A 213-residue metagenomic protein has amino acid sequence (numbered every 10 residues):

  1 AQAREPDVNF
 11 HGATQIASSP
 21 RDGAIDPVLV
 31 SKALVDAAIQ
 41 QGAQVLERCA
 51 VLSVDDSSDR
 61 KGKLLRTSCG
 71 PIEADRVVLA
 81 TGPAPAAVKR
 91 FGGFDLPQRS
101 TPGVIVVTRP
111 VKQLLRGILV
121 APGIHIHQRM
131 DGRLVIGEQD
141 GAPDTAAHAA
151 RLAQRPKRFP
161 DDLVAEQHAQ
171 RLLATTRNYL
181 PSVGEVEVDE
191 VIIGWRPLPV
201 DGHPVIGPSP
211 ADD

Functional and structural regions predicted by a protein language model:
A1-Q41, L46-E47, S53-K61: Flavin (FAD/FMN) cofactor-binding and adjacent substrate-gating region of FAD-dependent oxidoreductase domains
Q2, L96-Q98, E185: A short alpha-helix-loop-beta-strand transition element characteristic of N-terminal alpha/beta dinucleotide-binding
S31, A84-A86, A142: Glycine-rich nucleotide phosphate-binding loop and flanking beta-alpha elements of Rossmann-like dinucleotide-binding
V45-E47, L79, V188: General beta-strand structural signal in soluble alpha/beta enzymes
T67, P71-R116: Central helical "cap/lid" subdomain
K112-D212: Active-site lid/adjacent beta-loop-alpha segment flanking the redox-cofactor pocket in flavoenzymes
